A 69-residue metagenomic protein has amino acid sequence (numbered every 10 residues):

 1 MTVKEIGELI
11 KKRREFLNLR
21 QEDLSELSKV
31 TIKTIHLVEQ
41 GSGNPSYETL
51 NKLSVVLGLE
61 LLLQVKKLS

Functional and structural regions predicted by a protein language model:
M1-E5: A detector for short, charged/polar N-terminal pre-domain segments
E8-E26: Short basic helix-loop element that most often maps to the first helix and adjoining turn of HTH DNA-binding modules
K29-N44: Recognition helix of helix-turn-helix/homeodomain-like DNA-binding domains that insert into the DNA major groove
E48-L63: DNA major-groove recognition helix of helix-turn-helix/homeodomain DNA-binding modules
K66-L68: A short beta-strand-to-loop micro-motif at the C-terminal edge of the catalytic HATPase_c
